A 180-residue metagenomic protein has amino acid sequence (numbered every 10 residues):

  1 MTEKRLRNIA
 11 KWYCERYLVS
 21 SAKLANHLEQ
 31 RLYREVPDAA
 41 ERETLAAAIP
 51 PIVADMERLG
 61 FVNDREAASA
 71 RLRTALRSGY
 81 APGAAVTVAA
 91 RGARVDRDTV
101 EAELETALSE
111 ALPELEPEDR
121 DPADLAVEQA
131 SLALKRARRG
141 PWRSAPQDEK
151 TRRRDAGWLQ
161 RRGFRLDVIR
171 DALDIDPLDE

Functional and structural regions predicted by a protein language model:
M1-E180: An alpha-helical, amphipathic repeat domain used for nucleic-acid recognition, typified by the mTERF helical solenoid
